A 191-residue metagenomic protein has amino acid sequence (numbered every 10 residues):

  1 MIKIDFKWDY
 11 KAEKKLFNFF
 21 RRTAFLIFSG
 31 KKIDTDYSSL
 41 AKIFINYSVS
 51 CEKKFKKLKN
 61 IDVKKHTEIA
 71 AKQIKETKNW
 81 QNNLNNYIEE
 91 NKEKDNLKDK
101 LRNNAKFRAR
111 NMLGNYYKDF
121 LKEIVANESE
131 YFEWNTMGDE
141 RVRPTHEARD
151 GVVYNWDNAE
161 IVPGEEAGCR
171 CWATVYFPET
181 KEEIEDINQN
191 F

Functional and structural regions predicted by a protein language model:
M1-F120, I124-E130, F177-F191: N-terminal leader/targeting and assembly helices and adjacent pre-domain segments
A126-V153: Aromatic/histidine-rich interaction motifs
M137-D139, Y176-E179: Generic structural motif
H146, A159-P178: C-terminal edge-of-domain segments
V153, N158-A159: Betabetaalpha-Me/HNH-type nuclease active-site subdomain
